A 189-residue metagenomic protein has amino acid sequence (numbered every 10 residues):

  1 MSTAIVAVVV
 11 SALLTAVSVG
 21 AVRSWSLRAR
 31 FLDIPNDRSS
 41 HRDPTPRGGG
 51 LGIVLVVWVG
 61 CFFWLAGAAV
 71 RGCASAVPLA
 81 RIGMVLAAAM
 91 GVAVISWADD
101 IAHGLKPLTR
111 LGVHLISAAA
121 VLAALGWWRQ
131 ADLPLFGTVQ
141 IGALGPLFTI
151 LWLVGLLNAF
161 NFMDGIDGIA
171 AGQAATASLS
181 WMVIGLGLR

Functional and structural regions predicted by a protein language model:
M1-R189: "…together with the soluble PPM/PP2C metallo-phosphatase catalytic core" -> "…together with the soluble PPM/PP2C
